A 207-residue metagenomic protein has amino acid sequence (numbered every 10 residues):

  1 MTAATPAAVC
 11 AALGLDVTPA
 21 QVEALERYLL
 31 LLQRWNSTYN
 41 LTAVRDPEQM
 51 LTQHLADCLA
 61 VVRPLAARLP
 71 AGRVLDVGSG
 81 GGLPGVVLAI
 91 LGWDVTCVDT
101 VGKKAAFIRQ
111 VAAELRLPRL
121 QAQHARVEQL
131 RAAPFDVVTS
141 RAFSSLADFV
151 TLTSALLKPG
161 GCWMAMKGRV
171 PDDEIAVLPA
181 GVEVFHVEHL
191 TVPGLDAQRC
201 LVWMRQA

Functional and structural regions predicted by a protein language model:
M1-L69, L75, K103-P118: Class I SAM-dependent transferase core
C10, N36, V111-A112, L157 (+2 more regions): Conserved hydrophobic residues forming the short capping helix/wall of the S-adenosyl-L-methionine
R45, Q123-A125, E188: Short loop/edge segments at beta-strand edges and connector loops that shape dinucleotide/nucleotide cofactor-binding
A56-S140, V150-T151: Conserved SAM/SAH cofactor-binding pocket of Class I
T96, R169-A207: Active-site capping/gating segments
E128, S145, G168-D172: Short "lid" loop at the C-terminus of a central beta-strand within the Rossmann-like core of SAM-dependent
V150-C162: A short glycine-rich, Lys/Arg-flanked "PGG" loop and its adjoining helix->strand segment in the class I
G160-V170: Conserved beta-strand signature within the Rossmann-like core of class I S-adenosyl-L-methionine
